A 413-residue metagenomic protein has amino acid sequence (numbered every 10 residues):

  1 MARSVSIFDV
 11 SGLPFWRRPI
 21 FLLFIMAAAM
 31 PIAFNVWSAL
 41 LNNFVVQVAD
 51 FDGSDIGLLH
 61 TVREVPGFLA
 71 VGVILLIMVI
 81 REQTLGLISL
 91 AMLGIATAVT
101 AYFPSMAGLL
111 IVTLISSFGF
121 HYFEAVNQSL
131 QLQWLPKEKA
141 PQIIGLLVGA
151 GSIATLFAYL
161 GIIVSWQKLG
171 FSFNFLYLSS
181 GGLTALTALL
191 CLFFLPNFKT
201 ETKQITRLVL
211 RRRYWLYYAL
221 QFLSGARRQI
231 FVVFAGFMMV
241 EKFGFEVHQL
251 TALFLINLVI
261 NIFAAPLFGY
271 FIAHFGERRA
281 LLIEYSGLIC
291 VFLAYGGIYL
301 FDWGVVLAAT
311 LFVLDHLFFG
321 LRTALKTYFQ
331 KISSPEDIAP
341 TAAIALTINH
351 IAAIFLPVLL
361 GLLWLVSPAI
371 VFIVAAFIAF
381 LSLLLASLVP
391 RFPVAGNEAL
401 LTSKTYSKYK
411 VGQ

Functional and structural regions predicted by a protein language model:
A28, A96, A107-F123, V305-G320: Hydrophobic core of transmembrane alpha-helices in multi-pass small-molecule transporters, especially MFS/SLC-type
A39-S54, V233-L250: Short amphipathic helix-loop junctions that connect adjacent transmembrane helices in Major Facilitator Superfamily/SLC
L69-E82, W166, A264-E277, W364: Helix-to-loop junctions at the C-terminal end of transmembrane segments in multipass secondary transporters
A91-P104, G287-D302, S387: C-terminal ends and interior cores of transmembrane alpha-helices in multi-pass membrane transporters/permeases
Y122-L135, G320-S333: Intracellular juxtamembrane helix-capping segments at the cytosolic ends of symmetry-related transmembrane helices
Q142-L160, I348-L356: Glycine-rich segments within core transmembrane alpha-helices of 12-TM secondary carriers
I162, G181-T200, L385-P390: C-terminal membrane-cytosol helix-exit motif in multi-pass small-molecule transporters
R279-R322: C-terminal transmembrane helical hairpin of 12-TM major facilitator-type secondary transporters
